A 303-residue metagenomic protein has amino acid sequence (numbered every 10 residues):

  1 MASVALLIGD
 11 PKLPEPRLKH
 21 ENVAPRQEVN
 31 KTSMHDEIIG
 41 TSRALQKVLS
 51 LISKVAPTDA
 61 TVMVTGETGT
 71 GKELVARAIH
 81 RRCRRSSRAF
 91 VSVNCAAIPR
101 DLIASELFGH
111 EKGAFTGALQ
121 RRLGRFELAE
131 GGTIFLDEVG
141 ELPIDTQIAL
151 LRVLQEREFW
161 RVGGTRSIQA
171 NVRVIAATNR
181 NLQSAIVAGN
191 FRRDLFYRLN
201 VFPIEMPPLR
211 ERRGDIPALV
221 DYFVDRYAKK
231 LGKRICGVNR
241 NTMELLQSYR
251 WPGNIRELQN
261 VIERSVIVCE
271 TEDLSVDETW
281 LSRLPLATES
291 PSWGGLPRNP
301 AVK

Functional and structural regions predicted by a protein language model:
L6-T65: Flexible nucleotide-interacting loop at or near the entrance of a catalytic core
P25, V48, T70, V93 (+10 more regions): Conserved RecA-like P-loop NTPase ATPase core
V29, I52, I79, C83 (+9 more regions): Hydrophobic aliphatic residues
E37, K47-G117, E127-P143, N171 (+2 more regions): Conserved post-Walker A coupling segment in P-loop NTPases
C83-R88, G163-R173, R180-T288: Nucleotide-binding/hydrolysis machinery
A89-V91, Q120-G131, F135, P143-A149 (+2 more regions): AAA+/SF3 P-loop NTPase mechanochemical coupling elements
G113-Q120, E156-R161, S184: Short gly/ser/thr-rich secondary-structure transition/capping motifs
M243, N260, G294-K303: Bacterial C-terminal helix-turn-helix
